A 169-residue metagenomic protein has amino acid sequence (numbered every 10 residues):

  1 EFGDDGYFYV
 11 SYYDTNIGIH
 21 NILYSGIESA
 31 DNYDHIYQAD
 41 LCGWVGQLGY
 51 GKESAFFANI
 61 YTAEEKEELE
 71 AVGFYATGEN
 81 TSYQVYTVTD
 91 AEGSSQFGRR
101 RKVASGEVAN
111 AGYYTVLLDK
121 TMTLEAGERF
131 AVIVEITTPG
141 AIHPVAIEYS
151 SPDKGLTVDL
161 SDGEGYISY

Functional and structural regions predicted by a protein language model:
E1-Y7: Catalytic nucleophile-His microenvironment captured as a short glycine-rich beta-strand/loop that brackets
F8-Y12, V103: Short amphipathic beta-strand/extended segments with alternating polar/hydrophobic composition
Y12-G98, M122-R129, E135-Y169: Beta-sheet-rich sandwich/jelly-roll-like modules and their strand-loop junctions
G98-S105: Short Trp-Ser/Thr-centered turn/loop motifs at beta-strand boundaries
S105-G112, L124: Short proline/glycine- and polar residue-rich coil/turn motifs
Y113-T121: Exposed aromatic-hydrophobic patches
